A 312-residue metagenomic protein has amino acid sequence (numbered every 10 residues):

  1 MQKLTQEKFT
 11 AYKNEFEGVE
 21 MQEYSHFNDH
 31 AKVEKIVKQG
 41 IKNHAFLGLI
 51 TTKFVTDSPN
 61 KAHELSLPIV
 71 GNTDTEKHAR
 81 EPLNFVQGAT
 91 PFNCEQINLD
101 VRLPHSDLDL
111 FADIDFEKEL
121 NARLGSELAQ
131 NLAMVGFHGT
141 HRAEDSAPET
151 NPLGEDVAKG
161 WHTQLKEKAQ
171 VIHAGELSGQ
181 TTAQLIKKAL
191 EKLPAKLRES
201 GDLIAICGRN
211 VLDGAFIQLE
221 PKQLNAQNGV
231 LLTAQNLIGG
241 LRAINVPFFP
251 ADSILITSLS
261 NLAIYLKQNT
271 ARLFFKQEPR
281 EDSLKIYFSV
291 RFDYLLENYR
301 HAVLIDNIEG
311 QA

Functional and structural regions predicted by a protein language model:
Q2-K53, D156-Q170, A174, D213-A312: Sequence/fold signature of self-assembling virion shell proteins
K3, I50, F54-V55, I69-K77 (+3 more regions): Signature of extracytoplasmic/envelope-associated structural regions
F16, L128, L132, A189-L197: Hydrophobic, Leu/Ile/Phe/Ala-enriched alpha-helical segments that form helix-helix packing faces
Q22-V101, N151-K159: Assembly/oligomerization interface modules of large self-assembling protein complexes
N98-K188: Alpha-helical scaffold segments that mediate packing/assembly in large oligomeric complexes
H105, R209-V211, V290: Short, flexible loop/turn elements at secondary-structure junctions
H138-H141, L203-I204, I217-N225: Short acidic alpha-helical/loop segments enriched in Asp/Glu that coordinate divalent cations
L177-F216: Long, well-ordered mid-to-C-terminal structural blocks that present hydrophobic/aromatic surfaces
